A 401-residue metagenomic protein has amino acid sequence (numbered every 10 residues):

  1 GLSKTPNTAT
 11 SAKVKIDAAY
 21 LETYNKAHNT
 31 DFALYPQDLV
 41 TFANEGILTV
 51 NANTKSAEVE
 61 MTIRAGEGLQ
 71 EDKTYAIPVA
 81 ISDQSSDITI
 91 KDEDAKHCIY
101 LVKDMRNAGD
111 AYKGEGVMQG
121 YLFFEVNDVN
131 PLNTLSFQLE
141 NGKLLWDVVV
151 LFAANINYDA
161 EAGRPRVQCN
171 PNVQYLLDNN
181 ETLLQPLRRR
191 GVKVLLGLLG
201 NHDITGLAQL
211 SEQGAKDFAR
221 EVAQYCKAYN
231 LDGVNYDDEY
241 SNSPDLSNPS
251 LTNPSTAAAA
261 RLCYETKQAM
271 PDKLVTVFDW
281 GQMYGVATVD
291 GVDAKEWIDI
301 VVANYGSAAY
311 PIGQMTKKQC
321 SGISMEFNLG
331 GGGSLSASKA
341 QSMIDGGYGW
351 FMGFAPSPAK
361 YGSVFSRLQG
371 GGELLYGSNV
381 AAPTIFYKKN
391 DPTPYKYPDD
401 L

Functional and structural regions predicted by a protein language model:
G1-S11, I16-Q37, T49-T62, G66-L401: Secreted glycan hydrolases and related glycan-binding modules that recognize and/or cleave
